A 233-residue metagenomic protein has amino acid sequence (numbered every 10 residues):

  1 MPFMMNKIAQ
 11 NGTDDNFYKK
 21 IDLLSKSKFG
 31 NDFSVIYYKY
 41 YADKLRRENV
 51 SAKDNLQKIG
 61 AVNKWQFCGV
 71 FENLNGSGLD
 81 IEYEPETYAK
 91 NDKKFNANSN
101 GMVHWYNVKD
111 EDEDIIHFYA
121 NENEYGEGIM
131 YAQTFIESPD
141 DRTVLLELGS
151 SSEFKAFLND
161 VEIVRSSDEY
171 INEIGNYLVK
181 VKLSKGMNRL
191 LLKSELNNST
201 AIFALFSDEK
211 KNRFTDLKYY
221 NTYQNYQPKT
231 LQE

Functional and structural regions predicted by a protein language model:
M1-M5, I36: TPR repeat positional signature
M5-A9, D43-L45: Residue at a conserved register position within TPR or TPR-like alpha-solenoid repeats
D15-E111, S194-E233: Accessory carbohydrate-binding/adhesion or oligomerization-edge regions at the termini of glycan-active proteins
Y119-M130, S167-I171: Extracellular beta-rich ligand/substrate-recognition surface
M130, S150-L158, I163: Acidic, Ser/Thr/Pro-rich low-complexity intrinsically disordered segments
A132-V144, K180-M187: Extracellular and analogous surface-interaction loops
S138, T143-A156, L190: Aromatic-lined ligand-binding clefts that engage carbohydrates, nucleic acids, or primary amines
L158-F206: Beta-strand-rich ligand-recognition modules
